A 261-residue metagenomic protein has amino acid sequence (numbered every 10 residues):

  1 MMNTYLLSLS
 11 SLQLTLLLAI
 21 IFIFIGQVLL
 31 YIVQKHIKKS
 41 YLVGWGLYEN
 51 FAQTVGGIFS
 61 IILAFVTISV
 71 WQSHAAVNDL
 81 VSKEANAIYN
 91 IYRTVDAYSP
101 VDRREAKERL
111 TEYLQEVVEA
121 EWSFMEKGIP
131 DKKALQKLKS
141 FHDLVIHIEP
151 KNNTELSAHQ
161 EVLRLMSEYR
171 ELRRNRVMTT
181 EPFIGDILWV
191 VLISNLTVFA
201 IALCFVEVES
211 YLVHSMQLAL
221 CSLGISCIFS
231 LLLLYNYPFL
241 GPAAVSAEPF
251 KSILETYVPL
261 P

Functional and structural regions predicted by a protein language model:
T4-I37, V177-P261: Alpha-helical transmembrane anchor segments
K38-W45: Perimembrane loop-to-helix junctions flanking transmembrane segments
L47-G56, H214-L218: N-terminal signal-anchor/signal peptide hydrophobic helix marking the start of the first transmembrane segment
Q53-G57, D96, L254-P261: Cytosolic juxtamembrane regulatory segments of multi-pass membrane proteins
V55-V66, C221-C227: Hydrophobic membrane-insertion alpha-helices, especially the h-region of bacterial N-terminal signal peptides
I61-S82: Transmembrane signal-anchor/signal-peptide helices with a preference for the extracytoplasmic
F65-Q72, P100-V118, L240-S252: Juxtamembrane/interfacial segments around transmembrane helices
V77-N78, K83, N90-T179: Structured inter-helical modules in multipass membrane proteins
